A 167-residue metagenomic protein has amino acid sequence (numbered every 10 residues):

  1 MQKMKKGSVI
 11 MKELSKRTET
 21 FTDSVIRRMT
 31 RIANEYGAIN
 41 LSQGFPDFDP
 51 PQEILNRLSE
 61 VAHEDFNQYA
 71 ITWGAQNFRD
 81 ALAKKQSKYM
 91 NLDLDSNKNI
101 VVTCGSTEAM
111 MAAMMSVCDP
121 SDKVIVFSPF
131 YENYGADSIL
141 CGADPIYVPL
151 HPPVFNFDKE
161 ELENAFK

Functional and structural regions predicted by a protein language model:
M1-I10: Short, Lys/Arg-enriched N-terminal segments with co-localized hydrophobic residues within the first ~10-30 amino acids
G7, R17-C104, A112: N-terminal small-domain helix-loop-helix segment of the aminotransferase-like
K12-S15: Extreme N-terminal starter segment of soluble prokaryotic enzymes
F66-K167: Conserved core of the PLP fold type I
